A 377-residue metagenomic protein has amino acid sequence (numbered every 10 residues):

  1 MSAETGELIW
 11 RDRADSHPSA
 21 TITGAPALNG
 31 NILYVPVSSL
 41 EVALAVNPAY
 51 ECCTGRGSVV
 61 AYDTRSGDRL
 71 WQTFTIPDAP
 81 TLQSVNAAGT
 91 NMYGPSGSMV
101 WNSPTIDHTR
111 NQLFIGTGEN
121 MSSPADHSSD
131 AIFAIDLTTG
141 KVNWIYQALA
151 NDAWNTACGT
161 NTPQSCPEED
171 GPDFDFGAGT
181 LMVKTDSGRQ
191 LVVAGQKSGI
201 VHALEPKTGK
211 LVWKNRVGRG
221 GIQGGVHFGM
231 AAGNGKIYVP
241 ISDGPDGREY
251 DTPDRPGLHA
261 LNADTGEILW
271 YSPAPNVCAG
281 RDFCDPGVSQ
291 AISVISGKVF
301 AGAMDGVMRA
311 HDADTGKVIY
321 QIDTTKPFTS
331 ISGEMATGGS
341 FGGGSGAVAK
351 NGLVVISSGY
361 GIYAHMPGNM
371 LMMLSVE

Functional and structural regions predicted by a protein language model:
M1-A20, N29-N31, V42, V46-P95 (+5 more regions): Extracytoplasmic/lumenal domain signature
A25: Long, structured ligand/cofactor-binding scaffold of large enzymes
